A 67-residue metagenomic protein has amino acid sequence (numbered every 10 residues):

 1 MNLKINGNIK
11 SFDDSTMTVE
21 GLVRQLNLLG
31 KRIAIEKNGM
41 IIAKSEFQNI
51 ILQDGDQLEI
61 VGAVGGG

Functional and structural regions predicted by a protein language model:
M1-G66: Ubiquitin-like/PB1-type beta-grasp interaction modules and other compact soluble beta-rich domains
